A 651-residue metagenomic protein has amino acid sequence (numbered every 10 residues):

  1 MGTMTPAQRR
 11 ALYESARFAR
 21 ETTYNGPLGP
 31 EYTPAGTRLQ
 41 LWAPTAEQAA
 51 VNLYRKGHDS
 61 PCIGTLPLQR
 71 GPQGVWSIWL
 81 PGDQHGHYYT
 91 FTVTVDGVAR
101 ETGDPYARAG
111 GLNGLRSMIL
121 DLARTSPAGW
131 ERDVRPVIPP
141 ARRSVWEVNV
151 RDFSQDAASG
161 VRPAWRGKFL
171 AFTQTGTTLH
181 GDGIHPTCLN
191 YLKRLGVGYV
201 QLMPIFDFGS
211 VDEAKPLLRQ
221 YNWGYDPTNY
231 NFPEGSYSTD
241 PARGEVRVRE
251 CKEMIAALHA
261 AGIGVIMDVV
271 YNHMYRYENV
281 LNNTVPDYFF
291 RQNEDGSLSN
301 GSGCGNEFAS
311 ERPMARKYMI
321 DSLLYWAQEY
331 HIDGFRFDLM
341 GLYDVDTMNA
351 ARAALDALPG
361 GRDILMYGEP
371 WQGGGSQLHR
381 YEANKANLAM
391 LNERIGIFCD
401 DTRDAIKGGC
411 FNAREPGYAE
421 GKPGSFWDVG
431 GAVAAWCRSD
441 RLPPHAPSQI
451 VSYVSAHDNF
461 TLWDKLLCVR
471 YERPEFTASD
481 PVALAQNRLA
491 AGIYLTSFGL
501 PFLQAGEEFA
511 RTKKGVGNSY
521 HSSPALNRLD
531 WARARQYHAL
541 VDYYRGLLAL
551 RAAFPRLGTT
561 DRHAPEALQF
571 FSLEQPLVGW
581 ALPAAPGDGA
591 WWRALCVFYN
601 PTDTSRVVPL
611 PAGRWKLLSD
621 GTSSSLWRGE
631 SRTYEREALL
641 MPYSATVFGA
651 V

Functional and structural regions predicted by a protein language model:
M1-P34, R70-Q174: The feature marks proteins involved in alpha-glucan
A35-L39: Structural beta-strand segments of beta-rich domains
L41, F91, V148, L202 (+9 more regions): Conserved, mostly hydrophobic/aromatic
A43, G86-H87, E630-V651: C-terminal beta-strand-rich structural cap/linker in extracellular carbohydrate-active enzymes
G64-R70, L218-R219, G224-Y225, L339-P444 (+2 more regions): Active-site-proximal helices and loops of the catalytic beta/alpha 8
A109-A158, I397, D401-S479: Glycine-rich phosphate/pyrophosphate-binding loop and adjacent beta-alpha nucleotide/cofactor-binding cores
R151-Y330, R336-P359, L365, S376-Q377: Substrate-binding/active-site clefts of carbohydrate-active enzymes
P444-K616: Loop/helix patches that line or flank the sugar-binding groove of alpha-linked glycan CAZymes
